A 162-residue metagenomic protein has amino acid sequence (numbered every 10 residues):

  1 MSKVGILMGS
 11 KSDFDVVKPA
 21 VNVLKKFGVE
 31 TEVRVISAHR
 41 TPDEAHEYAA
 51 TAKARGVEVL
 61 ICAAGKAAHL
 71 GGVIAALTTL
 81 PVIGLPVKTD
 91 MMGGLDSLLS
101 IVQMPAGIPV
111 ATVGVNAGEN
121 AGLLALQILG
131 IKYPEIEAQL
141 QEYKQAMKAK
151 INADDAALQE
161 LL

Functional and structural regions predicted by a protein language model:
S2-K3, V29-E32, L80, V102-V110: Glycine/charged-rich beta-loop-alpha catalytic/anionic-binding loops adjacent to active sites
S2-R40: Glycine-rich phosphate/diphosphate-binding loop of Rossmann-like nucleotide-binding domains
M8, V35, A64, L85-K88 (+1 more regions): Short beta->alpha connector loops at strand-helix junctions that form conserved, small/polar/Pro-enriched
M8-D15, P19-A20, L95-L162: C-terminal binding/interaction regions
D13-V17, T41-A45, A64-V73, M92-L95 (+1 more regions): Short glycine/serine/threonine-rich phosphate/pyrophosphate-binding segments that cradle anionic phosphate groups
V21-K26, A50, L77-T79, Q127-L129: Short, solvent-exposed amphipathic alpha-helical segments in soluble enzyme and RNA/protein-processing domains
V33-A54: N-terminal beta-loop-helix "entrance" segment that forms/cooperates in small-molecule cofactor or anionic ligand
T51-D96: Helix-adjacent hinge/juxtasegments
